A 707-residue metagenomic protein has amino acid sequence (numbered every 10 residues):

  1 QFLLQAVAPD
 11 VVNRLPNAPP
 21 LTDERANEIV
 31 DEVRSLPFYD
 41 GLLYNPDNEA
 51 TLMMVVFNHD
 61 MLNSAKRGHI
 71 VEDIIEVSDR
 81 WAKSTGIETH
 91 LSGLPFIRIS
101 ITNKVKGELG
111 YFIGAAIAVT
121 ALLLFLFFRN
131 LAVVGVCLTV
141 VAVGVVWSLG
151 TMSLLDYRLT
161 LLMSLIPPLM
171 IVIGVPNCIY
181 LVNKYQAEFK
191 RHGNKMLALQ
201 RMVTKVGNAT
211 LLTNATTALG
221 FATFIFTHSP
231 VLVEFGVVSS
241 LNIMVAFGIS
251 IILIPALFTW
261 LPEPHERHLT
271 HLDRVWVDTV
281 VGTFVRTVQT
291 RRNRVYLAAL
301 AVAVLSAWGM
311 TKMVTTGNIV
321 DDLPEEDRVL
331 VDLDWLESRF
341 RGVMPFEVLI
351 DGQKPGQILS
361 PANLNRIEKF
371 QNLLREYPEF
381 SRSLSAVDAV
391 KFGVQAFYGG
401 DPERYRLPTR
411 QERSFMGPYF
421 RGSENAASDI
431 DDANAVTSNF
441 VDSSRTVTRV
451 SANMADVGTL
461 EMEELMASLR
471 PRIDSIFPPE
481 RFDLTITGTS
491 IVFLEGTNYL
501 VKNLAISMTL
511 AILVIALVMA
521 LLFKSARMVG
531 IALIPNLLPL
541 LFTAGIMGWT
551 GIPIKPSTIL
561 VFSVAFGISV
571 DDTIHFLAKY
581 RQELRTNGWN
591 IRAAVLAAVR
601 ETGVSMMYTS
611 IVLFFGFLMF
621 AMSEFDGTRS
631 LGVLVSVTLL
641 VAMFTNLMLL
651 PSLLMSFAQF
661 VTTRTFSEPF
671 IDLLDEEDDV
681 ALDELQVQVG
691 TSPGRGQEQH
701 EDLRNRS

Functional and structural regions predicted by a protein language model:
P19-L131, N365-E368, R421-I512: Extracytoplasmic
G107-L159, F226-P230, I506-I552, M622-S623: Interfacial segments of transmembrane alpha-helices in multi-pass membrane proteins
A121-F125, V141-A142, R158-I179, A222 (+6 more regions): Hydrophobic transmembrane alpha-helices
L123, L211-I254, F258-T259, A516-A520 (+5 more regions): Hydrophobic, glycine/alanine-rich multi-pass transmembrane helices and their short helix-loop junctions in large
L169-K190, T210, T216-T217, I252 (+4 more regions): Short helical (or helix-break) motifs at transmembrane helix termini and adjacent helical loops in multi-pass membrane
E188-A215, L584-Y608: Helix-loop junctions and hydrophobic alpha-helical segments within the transmembrane domains of large membrane
A256, P264, T270-N318, V331 (+1 more regions): Signature of alpha-helical transmembrane segments and their immediate interfacial
T287, R291-G417: Juxtamembrane segments of multi-pass membrane proteins
